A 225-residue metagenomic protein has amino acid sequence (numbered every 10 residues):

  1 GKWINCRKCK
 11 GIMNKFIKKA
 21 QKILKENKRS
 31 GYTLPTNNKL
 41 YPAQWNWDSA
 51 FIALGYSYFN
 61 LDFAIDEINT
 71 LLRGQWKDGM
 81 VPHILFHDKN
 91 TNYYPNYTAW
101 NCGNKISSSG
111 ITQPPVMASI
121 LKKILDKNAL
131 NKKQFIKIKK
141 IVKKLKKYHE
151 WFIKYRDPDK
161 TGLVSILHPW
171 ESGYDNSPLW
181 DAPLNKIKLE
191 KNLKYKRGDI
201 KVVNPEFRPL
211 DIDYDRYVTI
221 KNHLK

Functional and structural regions predicted by a protein language model:
G1, A43-W45, T98, H168 (+1 more regions): Short, low-complexity intrinsically disordered segments
W3, W45-W47, S119, Y148-I153: Tryptophan-centered motif/residue detector
W3-Q44, I65-D66, T70, I84 (+1 more regions): Low-complexity, Ser/Thr/Pro/Gly-enriched N-terminal "stalk/linker" regions
I4-C6, D48-A50, G103, K154 (+2 more regions): Enriched - but not universal
Y32-A50, L54-Y58, Y94-P114, K225: Solvent-exposed loop and edge beta-strand segments that line ligand/cofactor-binding and catalytic clefts
L61-V142, K146, I153-E171: Helix-terminus loop motifs that line ligand-binding clefts
K139, H149-K225: Extended ligand-binding clefts on enzyme/binding-domain cores
